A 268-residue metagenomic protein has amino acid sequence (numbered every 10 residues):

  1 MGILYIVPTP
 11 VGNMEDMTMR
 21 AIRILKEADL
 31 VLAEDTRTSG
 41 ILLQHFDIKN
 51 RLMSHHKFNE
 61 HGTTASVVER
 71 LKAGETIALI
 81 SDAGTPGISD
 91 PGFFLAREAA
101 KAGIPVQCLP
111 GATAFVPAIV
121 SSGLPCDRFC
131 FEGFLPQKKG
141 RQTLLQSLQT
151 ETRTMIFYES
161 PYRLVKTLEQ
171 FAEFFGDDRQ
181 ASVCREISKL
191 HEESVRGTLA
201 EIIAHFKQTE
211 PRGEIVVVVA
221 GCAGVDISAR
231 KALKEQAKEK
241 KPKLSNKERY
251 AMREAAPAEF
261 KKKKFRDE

Functional and structural regions predicted by a protein language model:
M1-K57, F260: Glycine-rich, flexible N-terminal cofactor/catalytic loop recognition
I3-L4, G74-A78, T154: Loop/turn-to-beta-strand initiation segments
V11-N13, D82-P86, P161-R163, C222-G224: Short glycine-rich anion-binding loops that position phosphate/pyrophosphate groups of nucleotides and phosphorylated
S54-H61, F134-P136: Conserved helicase motor
H56, T64-T113, P117: Glycine/small-residue-rich loop that forms an oxyanion/phosphate-binding "nest" at active or ligand-binding sites
F94-E151: Class I SAM-dependent methyltransferase SAM-binding "motif I" and its flanking Rossmann-like core
T154, Y158-E268: A contiguous loop/helix-start segment that scaffolds small-molecule binding in enzyme catalytic cores
